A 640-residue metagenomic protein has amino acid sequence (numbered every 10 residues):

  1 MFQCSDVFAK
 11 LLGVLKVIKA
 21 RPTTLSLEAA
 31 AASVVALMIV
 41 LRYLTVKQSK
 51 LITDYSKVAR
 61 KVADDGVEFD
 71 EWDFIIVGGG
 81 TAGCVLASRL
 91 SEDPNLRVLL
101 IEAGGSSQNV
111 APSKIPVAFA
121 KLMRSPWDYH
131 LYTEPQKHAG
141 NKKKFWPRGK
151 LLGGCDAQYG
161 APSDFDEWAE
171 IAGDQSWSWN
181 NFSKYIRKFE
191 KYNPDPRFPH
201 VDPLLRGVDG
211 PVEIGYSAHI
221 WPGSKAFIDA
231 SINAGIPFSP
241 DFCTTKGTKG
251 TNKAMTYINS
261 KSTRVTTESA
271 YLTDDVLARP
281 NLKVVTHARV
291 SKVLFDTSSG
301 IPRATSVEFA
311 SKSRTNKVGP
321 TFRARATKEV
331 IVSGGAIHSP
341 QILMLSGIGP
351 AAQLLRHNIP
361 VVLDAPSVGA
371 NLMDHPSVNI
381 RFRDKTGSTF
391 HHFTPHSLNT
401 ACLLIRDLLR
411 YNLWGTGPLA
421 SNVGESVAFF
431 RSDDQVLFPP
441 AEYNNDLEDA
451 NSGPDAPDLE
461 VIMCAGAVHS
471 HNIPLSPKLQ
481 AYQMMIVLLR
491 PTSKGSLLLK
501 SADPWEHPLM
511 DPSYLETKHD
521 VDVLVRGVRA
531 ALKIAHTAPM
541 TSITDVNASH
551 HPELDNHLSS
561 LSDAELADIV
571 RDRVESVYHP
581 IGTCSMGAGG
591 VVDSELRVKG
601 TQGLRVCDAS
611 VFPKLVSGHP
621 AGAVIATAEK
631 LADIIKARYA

Functional and structural regions predicted by a protein language model:
F2-A640: N-terminal redox-cofactor-binding region of secreted/periplasmic oxidoreductases
